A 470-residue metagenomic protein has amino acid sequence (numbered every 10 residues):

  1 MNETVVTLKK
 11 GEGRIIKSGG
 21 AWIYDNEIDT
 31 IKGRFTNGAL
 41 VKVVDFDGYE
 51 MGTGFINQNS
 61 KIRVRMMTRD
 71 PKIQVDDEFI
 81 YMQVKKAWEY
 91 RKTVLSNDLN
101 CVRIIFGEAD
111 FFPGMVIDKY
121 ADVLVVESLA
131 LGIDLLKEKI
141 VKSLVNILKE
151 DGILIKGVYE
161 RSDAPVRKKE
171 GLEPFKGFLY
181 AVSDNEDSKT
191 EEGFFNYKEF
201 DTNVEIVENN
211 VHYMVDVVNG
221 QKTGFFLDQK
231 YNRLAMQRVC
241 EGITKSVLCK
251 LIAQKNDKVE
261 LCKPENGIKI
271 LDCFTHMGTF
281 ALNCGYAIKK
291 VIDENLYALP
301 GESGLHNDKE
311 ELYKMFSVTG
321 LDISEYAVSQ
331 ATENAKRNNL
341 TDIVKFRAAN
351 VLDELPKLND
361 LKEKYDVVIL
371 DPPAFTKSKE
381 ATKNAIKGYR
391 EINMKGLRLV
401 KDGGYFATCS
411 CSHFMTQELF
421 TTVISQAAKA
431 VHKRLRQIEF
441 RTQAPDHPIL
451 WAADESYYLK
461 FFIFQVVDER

Functional and structural regions predicted by a protein language model:
M1-N266: RNA-binding accessory domains that recognize and position tRNA/RNA substrates
K198-R470: Rossmann-like S-adenosyl-L-methionine
